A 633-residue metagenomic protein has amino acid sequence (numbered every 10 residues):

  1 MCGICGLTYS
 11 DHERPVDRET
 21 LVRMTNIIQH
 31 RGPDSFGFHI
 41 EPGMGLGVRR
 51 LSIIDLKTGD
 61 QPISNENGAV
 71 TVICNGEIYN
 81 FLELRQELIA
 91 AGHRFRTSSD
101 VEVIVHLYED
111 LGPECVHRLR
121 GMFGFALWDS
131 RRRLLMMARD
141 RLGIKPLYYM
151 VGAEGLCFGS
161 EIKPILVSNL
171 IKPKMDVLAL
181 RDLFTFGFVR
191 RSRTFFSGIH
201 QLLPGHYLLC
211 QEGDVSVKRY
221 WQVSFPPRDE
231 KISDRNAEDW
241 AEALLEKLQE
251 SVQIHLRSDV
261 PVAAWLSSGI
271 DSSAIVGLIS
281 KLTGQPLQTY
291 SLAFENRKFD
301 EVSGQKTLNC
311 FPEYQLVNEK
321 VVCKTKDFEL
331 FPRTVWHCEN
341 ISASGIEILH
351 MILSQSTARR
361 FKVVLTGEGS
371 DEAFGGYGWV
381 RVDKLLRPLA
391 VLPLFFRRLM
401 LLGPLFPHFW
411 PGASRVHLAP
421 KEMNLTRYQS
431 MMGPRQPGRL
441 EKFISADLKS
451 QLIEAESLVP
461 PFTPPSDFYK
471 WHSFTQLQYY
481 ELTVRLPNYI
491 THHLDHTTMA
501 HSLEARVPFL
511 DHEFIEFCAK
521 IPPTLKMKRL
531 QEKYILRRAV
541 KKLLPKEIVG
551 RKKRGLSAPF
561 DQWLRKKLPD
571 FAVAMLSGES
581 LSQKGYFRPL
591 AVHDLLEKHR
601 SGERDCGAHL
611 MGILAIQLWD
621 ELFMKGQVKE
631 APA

Functional and structural regions predicted by a protein language model:
M1-C338, H350, S354, K541-K542 (+5 more regions): Cysteine-centered catalytic environments shared across enzyme families
M1-I4, R23, E41, V167 (+8 more regions): Adenosyl-5′-phosphate
L46, G155-G159, V382-V391, I521-L530: Compositionally biased, low-complexity linear motifs
E87, S168, A373-G376, F517: Residues that scaffold the ATP/ADP-binding catalytic core of kinase and kinase-like folds
R141, I352-W410, F468, R485 (+1 more regions): Active-site adenylate/phosphate-handling loop in enzymes that bind or generate adenylated species
I162, L386, R537-R538: Acceptor-binding helix/loop patch of EC 2.4 sugar-transfer enzymes, predominantly nucleotide-sugar-dependent
K306-T307, V335-H337, G378-L385, E630-A631: Short secondary-structure boundary/capping segments
I341: The substrate-binding groove and active-site-proximal loops of carbohydrate-active enzymes, especially glycoside
